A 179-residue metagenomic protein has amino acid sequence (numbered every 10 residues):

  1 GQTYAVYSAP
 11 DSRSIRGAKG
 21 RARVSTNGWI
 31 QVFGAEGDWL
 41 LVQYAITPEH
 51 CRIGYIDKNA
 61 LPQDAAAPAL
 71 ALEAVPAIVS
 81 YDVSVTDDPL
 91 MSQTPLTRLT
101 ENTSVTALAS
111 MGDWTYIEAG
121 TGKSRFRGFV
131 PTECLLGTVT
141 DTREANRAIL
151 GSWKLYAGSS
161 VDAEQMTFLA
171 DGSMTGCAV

Functional and structural regions predicted by a protein language model:
G1-D38, I78-G112, Y116, L155 (+2 more regions): Beta-loop motif signature
P10, G34-E36, Y44-I46, A60-P62 (+6 more regions): A mature extracytoplasmic/lumenal domain signature
A22, R52-G54, P95-T97, F126-G128 (+1 more regions): Short beta-strand segments
W29-Q31, Q43-A74, E118-S152: Boundary regions of SH3-family modules and the immediately adjacent low-complexity/disordered segments in eukaryotic
A71-E73, V79, F168: A short, polar/charged loop/turn motif at coil->beta-strand junctions and beta-hairpin connectors
T115, R147-K154, D171-T175: Short, hydrophobic/aromatic-rich segments at coil-to-beta transitions
G158-V179: N-terminal glycine/threonine-rich, aromatic-flanked beta-hairpin/loop signature
